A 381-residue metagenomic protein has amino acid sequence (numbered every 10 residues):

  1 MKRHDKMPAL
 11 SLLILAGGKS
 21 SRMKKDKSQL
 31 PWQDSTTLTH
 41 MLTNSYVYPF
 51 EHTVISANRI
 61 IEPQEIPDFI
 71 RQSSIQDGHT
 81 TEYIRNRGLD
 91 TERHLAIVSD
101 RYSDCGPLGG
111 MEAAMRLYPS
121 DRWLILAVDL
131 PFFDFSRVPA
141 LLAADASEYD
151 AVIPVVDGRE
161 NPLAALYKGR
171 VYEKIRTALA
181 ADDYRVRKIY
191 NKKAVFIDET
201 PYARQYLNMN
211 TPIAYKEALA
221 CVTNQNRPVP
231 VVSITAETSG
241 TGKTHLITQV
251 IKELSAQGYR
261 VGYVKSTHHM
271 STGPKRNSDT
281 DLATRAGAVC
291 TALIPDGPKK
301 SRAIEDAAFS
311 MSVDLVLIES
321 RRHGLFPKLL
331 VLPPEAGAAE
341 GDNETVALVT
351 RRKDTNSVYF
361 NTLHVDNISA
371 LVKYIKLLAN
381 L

Functional and structural regions predicted by a protein language model:
D5-N161, L166-R170, R176-D183, K192-Q205 (+1 more regions): Nucleotide and nucleotide-moiety/phosphate-recognizing core
I60-F69, S271-P274, A336-E340, K353-V358: Short, charged/polar "capping" segments at the starts of alpha-helices and the immediately preceding loops
T177-I213, I368-L381: A charged, well-structured terminal subsegment
A203, A214-S233: Extreme N-terminal, non-catalytic leader segments that precede Walker-type/kinase nucleotide-binding cores
V232-S255: Glycine-rich phosphate-binding P-loop
Q249-K299: N-terminal phosphate/diphosphate-binding loop that engages ATP/GTP or pyrophosphate donors across diverse enzyme folds
D296-P334: Glycine-rich phosphate-binding loop used to anchor ATP phosphates in small-molecule kinases, encompassing both
I318-L381: Phosphate/Mg2+-binding loops and adjacent switch elements in nucleotide/diphosphate-handling enzyme cores
